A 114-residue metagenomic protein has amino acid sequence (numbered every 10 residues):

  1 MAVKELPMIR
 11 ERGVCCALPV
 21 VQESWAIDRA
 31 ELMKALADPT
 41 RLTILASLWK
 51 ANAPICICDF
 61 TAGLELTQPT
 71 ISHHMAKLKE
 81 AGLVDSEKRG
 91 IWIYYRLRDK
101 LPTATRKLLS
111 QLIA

Functional and structural regions predicted by a protein language model:
M1-L36, L109: N-terminal leader segment of winged-helix/HTH proteins
I27-T67, I93-K100: N-terminal helix-turn-helix DNA-binding core of bacterial DNA-binding proteins
D38, H73-M75, E80-A81: Amphipathic alpha-helical interaction surfaces in cytosolic regulatory modules
A46, S72-A76, I91: Base-recognition residues in the alpha-helical recognition helix of bacterial helix-turn-helix
K79-R89, R96: Beta-hairpin "wing" of winged helix-turn-helix
K100-R106: Short, charged/polar, Gly/Pro-enriched secondary-structure boundary elements
S110-A114: Short hydrophobic/aromatic patches at helix-to-coil boundaries
